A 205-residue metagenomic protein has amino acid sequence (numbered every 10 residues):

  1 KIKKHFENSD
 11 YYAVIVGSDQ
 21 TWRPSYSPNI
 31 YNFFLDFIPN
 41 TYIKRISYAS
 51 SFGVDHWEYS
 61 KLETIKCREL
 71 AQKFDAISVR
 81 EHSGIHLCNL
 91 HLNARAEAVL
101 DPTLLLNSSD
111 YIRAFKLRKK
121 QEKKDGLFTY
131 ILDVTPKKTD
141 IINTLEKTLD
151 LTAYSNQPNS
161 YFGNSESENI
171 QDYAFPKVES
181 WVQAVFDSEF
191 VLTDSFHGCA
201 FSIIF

Functional and structural regions predicted by a protein language model:
K1-E69: Aromatic- and Gly/Pro-rich donor/ligand-binding loops that form nucleotide- or phosphate-bearing donor binding pockets
E7-Y11, I38-Y42, I112-G126: Nucleotide-sugar donor-binding and catalytic loop/hinge architecture of NDP-sugar-dependent glycosyltransferases
Y12-A13, K44-I46, A76, G126 (+1 more regions): Structural motif
I46-V54, I85-C88, I131, K138-K177: Catalytic donor nucleotide-activated moiety binding site of glycosyltransferases and closely related
H56-S60, L104-K119: Acidic anion/phosphate-binding donor-loop and adjacent secondary structure in glycosyltransferase catalytic cores
R68-Q72, V185: A conserved, positively charged/aromatic
F74-E81, L192: A short beta-strand/loop micro-motif in the catalytic core of glycosyltransferases that engages the nucleotide-sugar
A96-L104, S108, P158-Y161, S165-D194: Donor nucleotide-activated moiety binding/catalytic core segment of transferases that use nucleotide-activated donors
